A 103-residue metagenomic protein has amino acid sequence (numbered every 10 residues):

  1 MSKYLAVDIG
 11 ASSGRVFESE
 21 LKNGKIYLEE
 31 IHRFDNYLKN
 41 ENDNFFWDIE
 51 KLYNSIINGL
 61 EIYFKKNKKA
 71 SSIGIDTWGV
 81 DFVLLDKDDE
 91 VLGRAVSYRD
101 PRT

Functional and structural regions predicted by a protein language model:
M1-R94: N-terminal glycine/serine-rich phosphate-binding loop of ATP-dependent small-molecule kinases, especially carbohydrate
D100: Carbohydrate-associated surface elements
